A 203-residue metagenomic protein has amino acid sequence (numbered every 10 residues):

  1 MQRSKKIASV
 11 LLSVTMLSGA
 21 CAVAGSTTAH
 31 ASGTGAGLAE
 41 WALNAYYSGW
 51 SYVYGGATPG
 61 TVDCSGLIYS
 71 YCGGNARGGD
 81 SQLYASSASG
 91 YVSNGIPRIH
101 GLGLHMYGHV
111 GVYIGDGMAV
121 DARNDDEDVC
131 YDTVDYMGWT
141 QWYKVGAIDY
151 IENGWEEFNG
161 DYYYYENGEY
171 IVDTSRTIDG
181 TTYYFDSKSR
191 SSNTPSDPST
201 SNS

Functional and structural regions predicted by a protein language model:
M1-V14: Bacterial Sec-dependent N-terminal signal peptides
Q2-R3, S18-A36: Sec-dependent signal peptide cleavage junction
S13, G49, G101, G108 (+2 more regions): Short, acidic/polar N-cap/turn motifs at the starts of alpha helices
C21-G25, D135-G138, G146-S203: Extracellular adhesion/carbohydrate-binding repeat motifs centered on closely spaced tryptophans
H30-N75, I99, M106-H109, V120-A122: N-terminal capping segments
Y69, G74-D135: ...with weaker cross-activation on analogous glycine-rich loops/strands in unrelated enzymes
